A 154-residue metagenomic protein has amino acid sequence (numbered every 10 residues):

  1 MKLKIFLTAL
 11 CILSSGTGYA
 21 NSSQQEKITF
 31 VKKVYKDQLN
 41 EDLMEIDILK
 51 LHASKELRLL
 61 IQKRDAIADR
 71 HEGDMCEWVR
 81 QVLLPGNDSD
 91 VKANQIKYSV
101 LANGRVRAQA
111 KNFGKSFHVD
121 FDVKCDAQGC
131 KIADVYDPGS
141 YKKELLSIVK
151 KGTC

Functional and structural regions predicted by a protein language model:
K4-S14: Sec-dependent N-terminal signal peptides
T17, V82-L84, K131, Y136: Secreted/processed peptides and extracellular or luminal domains of membrane proteins
N21-S22, I61-K115: Surface-exposed, charged secondary-structure patches
S23-D42: Short, aromatic-enriched amphipathic alpha-helices that serve as compact interaction elements
L43-R70: Short, well-ordered alpha-helical segments enriched in acidic and aromatic residues
L101-R105, Q109, G114-S116, D134-C154: Low-complexity, intrinsically disordered terminal/linker segments enriched in charged and Gly/Pro repeats
V119-C125: Hydrophobic/aromatic beta-strand elements that line small-molecule binding cavities or substrate pockets in beta-rich
